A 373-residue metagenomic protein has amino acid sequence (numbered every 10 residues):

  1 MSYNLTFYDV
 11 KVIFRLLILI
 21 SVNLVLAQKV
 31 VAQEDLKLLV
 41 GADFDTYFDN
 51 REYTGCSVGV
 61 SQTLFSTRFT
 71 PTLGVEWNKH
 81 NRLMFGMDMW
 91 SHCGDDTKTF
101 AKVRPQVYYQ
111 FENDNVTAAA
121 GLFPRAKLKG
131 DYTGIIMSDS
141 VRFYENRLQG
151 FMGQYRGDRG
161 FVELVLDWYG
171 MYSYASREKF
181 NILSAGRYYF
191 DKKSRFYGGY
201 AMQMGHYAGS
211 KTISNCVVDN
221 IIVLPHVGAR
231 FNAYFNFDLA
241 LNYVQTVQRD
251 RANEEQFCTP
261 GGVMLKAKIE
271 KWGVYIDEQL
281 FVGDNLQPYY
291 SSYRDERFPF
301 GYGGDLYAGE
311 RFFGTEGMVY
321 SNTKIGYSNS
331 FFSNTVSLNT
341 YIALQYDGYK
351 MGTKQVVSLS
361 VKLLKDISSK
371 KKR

Functional and structural regions predicted by a protein language model:
M1-L38, G153, Q355-R373: Bacterial Sec-dependent N-terminal signal peptides
V30-E52, L83, G198, S333: Transmembrane beta-strand segments of Gram-negative outer membrane beta-barrel proteins
Y47-R68: Surface-exposed strand-loop-strand hairpins of Gram-negative outer-membrane beta-barrel proteins
Y53-G59, G134-I135, E296, F300-L306: Flexible, solvent-exposed loop segments that connect beta-strands
S66-M89, Q154-E163, N242: Surface-exposed extracellular loop regions of Gram-negative outer-membrane beta-barrel proteins
L83-N113, D131-I136: Surface-exposed loop and membrane-interface regions of Gram-negative outer-membrane beta-barrel proteins
Q106, G157-Y169, S173-A175, N181-R373: Exposed, low-structure sequence patches enriched in small/polar residues
T117-R187, M204: Surface-exposed coil loops of outer-membrane beta-barrel proteins
